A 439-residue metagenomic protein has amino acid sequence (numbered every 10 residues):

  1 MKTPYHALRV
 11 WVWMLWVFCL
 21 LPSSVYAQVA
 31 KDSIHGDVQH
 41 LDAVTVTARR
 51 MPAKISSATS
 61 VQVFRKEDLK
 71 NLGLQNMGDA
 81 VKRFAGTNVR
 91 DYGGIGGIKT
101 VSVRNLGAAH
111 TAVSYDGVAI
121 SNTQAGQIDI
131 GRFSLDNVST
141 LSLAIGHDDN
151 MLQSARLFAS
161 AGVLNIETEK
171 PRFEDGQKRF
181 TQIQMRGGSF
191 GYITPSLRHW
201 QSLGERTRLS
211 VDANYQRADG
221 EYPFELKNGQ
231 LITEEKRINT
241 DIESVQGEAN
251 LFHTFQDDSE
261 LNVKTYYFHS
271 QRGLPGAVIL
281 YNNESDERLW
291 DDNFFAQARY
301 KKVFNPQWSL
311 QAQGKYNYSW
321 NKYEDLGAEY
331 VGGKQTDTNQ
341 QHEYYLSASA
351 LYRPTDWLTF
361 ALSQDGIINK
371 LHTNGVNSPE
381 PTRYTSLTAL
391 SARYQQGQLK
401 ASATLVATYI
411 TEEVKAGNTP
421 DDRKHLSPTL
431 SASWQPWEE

Functional and structural regions predicted by a protein language model:
H40-K70: N-terminal periplasmic "start-of-domain" segments of outer-membrane beta-barrel proteins
G78, K82-A119: Extracytoplasmic beta-strand/coil segments of soluble accessory domains associated with Gram-negative outer-membrane
L135-Q182: A beta-strand signature from Gram-negative outer-membrane beta-barrel systems, especially the internal plug domain
T168-K170, M185-S189, Y215-D219, Y267-Q271 (+5 more regions): Transmembrane beta-strands of outer-membrane beta-barrel pores
P195-Q201, G247-H253, A296-K302, L346-Y352 (+2 more regions): Residues on the lipid-exposed face of transmembrane beta-strands in outer-membrane beta-barrel proteins
R206-L209, D219, D257-L261, Q271 (+4 more regions): Repeated loop/turn-to-beta-strand initiation elements of outer-membrane beta-barrel proteins
A218-F224, T233-G247, F252-T254, D258-Q311 (+3 more regions): Flexible loop and strand-edge segments within Gram-negative outer membrane beta-barrel domains
R353-D365, N369, T373-E439: Structural signature of Gram-negative outer-membrane beta-barrels, strongest in the C-terminal barrel of TonB-dependent
